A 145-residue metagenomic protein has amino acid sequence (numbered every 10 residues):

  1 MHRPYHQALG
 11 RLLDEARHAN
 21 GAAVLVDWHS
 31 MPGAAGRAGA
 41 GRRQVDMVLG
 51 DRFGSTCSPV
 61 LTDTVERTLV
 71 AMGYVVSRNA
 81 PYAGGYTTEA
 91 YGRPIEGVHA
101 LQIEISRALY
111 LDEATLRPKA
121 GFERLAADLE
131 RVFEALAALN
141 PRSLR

Functional and structural regions predicted by a protein language model:
M1, F53, C57, A120-R124: Alpha-helix N-cap and loop-to-helix initiation/capping positions
M1-L12, L125-D128, V132: Alpha-helical packing segments of well-folded alpha/beta enzyme cores
P4-L111: Catalytic cores of processing enzymes, dominated by hydrolases/peptidases, characterized by acidic/His-rich
E113-R145: His/Asp/Glu-rich mid-to-C-terminal helical/loop segments that flank catalytic regions of hydrolases
